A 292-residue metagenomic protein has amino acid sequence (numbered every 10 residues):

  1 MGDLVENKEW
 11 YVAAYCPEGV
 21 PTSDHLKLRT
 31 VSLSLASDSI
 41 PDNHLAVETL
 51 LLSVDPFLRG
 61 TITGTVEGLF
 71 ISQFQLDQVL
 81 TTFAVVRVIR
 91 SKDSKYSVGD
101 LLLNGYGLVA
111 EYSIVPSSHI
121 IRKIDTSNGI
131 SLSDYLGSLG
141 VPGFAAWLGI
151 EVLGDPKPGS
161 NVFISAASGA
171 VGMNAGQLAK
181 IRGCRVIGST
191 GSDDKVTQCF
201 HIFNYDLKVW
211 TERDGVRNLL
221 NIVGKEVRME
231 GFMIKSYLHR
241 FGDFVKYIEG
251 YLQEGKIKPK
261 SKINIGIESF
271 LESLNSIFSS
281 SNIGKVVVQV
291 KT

Functional and structural regions predicted by a protein language model:
M1-G2, K235-T292: C-terminal hydrophobic helical "lid"/dimerization subdomain of Rossmann-like NAD(P)H-dependent oxidoreductases
M1-S39, K291-T292: Eukaryotic N-terminal low-complexity, Ser/Thr- and Lys/Arg-rich leader segments that predominantly function as
K8, C184-V186, R228: Residues at the starts of beta-strands that form the adenosine-phosphate
S34-V54, I62-V109: Glycine-rich beta-strand-centered segment in the early N-terminal region that forms part of a ligand/cofactor-binding
Y106-R122, R240: A structural motif shared across PLP-dependent enzymes of the aminotransferase-like
H119-Y135, G159-N161: Glycine/charged-rich beta-loop-alpha catalytic/anionic-binding loops adjacent to active sites
L136-I202: Mid-domain Rossmann-like dinucleotide-binding core that forms the NAD(H)/NADP(H) cofactor-binding site
F200-K256, K291-T292: Glycine-rich phosphate-binding loop and adjacent beta-alpha segment of Rossmann(oid) nucleotide-cofactor-binding
